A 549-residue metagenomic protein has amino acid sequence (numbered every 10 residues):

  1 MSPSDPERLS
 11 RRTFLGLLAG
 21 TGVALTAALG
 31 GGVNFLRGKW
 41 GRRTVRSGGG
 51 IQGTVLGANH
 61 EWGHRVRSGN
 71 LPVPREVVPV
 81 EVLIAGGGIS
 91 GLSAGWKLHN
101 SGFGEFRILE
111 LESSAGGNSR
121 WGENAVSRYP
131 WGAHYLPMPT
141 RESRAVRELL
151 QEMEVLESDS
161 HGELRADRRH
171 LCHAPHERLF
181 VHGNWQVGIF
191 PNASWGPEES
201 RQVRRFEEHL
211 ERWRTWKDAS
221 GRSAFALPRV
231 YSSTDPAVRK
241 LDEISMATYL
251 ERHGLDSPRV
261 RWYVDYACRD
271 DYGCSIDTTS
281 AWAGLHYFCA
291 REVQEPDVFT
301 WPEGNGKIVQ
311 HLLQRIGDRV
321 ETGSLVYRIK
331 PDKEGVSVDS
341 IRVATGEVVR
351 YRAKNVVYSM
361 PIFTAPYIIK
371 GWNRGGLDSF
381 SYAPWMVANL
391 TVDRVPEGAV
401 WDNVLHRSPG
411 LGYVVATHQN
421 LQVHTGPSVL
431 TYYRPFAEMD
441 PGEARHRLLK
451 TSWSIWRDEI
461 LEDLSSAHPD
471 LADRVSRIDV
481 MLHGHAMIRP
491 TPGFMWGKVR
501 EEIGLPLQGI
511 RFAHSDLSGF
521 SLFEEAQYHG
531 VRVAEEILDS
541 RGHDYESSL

Functional and structural regions predicted by a protein language model:
S2-E81, N100: Extreme N-terminal leader/targeting segments of oxidoreductases
K39-L71, H182, G188-S194, E397-L549: Conserved flavin/dinucleotide-binding core of flavoenzymes
V80-R107: N-terminal Rossmann-like FAD-binding beta1-loop-alpha1 element of flavoenzymes
H99-G122: Glycine-rich FAD pyrophosphate-binding loop
V126-W213: Dinucleotide-binding Rossmann-like beta1-alpha1 core, especially the glycine-rich loop that anchors the ADP
W131-P139, S232-R239, Q294-W301, R374-S379 (+2 more regions): Active-site rim elements
G221-R328, D332-G335: Active-site/ligand-binding neighborhood in enzyme catalytic cores
T322-T431, A467: Mid-domain catalytic core of redox enzymes that form a hydrophobic substrate pocket/lid adjacent to a catalytic redox
